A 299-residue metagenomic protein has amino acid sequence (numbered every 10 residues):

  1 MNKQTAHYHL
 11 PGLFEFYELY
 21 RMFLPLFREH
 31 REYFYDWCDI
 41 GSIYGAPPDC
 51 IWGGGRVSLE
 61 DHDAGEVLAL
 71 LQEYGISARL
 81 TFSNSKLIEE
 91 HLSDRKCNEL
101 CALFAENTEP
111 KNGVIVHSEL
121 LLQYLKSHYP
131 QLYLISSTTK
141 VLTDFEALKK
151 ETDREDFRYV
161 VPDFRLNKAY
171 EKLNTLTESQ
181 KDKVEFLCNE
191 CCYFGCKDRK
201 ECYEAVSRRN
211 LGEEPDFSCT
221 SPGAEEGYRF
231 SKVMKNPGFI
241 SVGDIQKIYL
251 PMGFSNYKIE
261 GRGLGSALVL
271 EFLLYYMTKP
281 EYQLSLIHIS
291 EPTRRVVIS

Functional and structural regions predicted by a protein language model:
T5, E109-V114, R158-Y159: Short active-site oxyanion
A6-L10, P47-R56, T220-P237: Acidic/glycine-enriched edge-of-secondary-structure segments
L10-R31, C38-Y129, Y133-L148: Active-site beta->alpha loop and helix N-cap motifs at the rims of alpha/beta catalytic domains
D63-I76, S179-V184, C188, K279-S285: Alpha-helix-loop-beta-strand connector modules within alpha/beta enzyme cores
L125, E151, L173-L176, Y276 (+1 more regions): Hydrophobic packing residues within well-ordered alpha-helices of enzyme cores
Y133-M252, Y257-V269: Catalytic alpha/beta core domains of metabolic enzymes, predominantly
A267-S285: C-terminal helical cap(s) of enzyme catalytic domains, especially alpha/beta-barrels
I287-S299: Single conserved hydrophobic/aromatic residue that forms the stacking wall/gate of nucleotide- or nucleobase-binding
